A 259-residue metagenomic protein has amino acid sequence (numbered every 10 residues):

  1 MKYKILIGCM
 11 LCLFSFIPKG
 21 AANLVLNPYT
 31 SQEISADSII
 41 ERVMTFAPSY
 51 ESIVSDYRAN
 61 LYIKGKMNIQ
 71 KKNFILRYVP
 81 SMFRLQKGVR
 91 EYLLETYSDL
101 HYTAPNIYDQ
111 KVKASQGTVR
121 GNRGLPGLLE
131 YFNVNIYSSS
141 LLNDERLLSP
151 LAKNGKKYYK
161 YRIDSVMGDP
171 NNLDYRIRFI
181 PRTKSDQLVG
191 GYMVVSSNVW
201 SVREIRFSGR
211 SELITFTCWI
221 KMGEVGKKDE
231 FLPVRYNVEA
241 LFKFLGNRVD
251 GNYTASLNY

Functional and structural regions predicted by a protein language model:
K4-L13: Sec-dependent N-terminal signal peptides
F14-K19: C-terminal segment of classical bacterial N-terminal signal peptides
G20-D174, I180-L188, L245, Y253-Y259: Structured extracytoplasmic
P150, I163, N172-Y259: Gly/Pro-enriched, hydrophobic low-complexity segments that function as extracytoplasmic propeptides/linkers
